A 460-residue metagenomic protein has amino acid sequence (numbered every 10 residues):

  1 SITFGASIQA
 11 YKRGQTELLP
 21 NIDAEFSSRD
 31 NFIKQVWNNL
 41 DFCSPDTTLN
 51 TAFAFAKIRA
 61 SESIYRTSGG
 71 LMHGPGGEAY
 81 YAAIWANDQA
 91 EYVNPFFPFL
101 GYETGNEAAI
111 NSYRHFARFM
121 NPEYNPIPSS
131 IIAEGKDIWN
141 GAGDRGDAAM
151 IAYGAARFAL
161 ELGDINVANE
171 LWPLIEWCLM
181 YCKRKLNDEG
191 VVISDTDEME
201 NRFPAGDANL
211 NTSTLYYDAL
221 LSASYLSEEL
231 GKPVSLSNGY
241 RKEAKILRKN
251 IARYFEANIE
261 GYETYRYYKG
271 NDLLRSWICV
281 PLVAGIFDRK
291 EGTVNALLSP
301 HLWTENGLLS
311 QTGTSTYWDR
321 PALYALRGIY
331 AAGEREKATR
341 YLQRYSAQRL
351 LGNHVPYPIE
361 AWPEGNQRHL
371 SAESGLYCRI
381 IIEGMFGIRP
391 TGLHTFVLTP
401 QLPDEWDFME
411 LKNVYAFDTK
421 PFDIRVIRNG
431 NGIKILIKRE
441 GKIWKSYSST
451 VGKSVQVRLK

Functional and structural regions predicted by a protein language model:
S1-P20, E78-A82, P128-M150, M180-K245 (+3 more regions): The feature captures the catalytic groove of carbohydrate-active enzymes
S1-T48, E334, S346, I388-K460: Terminal accessory carbohydrate-recognition/targeting modules of carbohydrate-active enzymes
N31-N169, T196, G270-V283, L297 (+3 more regions): Substrate-binding groove/exosite segments of carbohydrate-active enzymes
F42-A56, R241-I259: Gly/Pro-rich turn-and-neighbor structural signature
R59, H115-F119, F158-E161, K185 (+5 more regions): Structured segments of extracytoplasmic/periplasmic soluble domains in secreted or envelope-associated proteins
I64-T67, M120-N125, K183-I193, R253-E260 (+2 more regions): Proline-centered turn/helix-capping motifs that create local helix->coil transitions or kinks
W85-R114, N169, P173-E176, M180 (+6 more regions): Active-site core of glycosidic bond-cleaving carbohydrate-active enzymes
V191-V192, E260-E263, N431-I435: Hydrophobic residues embedded in beta-strands of well-ordered beta-sheets
